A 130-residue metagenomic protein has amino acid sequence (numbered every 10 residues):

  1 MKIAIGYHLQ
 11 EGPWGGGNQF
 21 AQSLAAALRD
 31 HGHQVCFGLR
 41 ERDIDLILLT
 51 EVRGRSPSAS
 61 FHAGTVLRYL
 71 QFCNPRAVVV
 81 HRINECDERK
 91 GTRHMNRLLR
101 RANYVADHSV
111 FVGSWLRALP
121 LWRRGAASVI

Functional and structural regions predicted by a protein language model:
M1-G54: N-terminal pre-catalytic "stem/leader" segment of glycosyltransferase-like enzymes
G15-Q19, F61, T92-M95, R123: Short aromatic-enriched loop/helix-cap "lid" or pocket-rim segments at secondary-structure transitions that line
Q22, A26, R100, A118: Active-site phosphate/pyrophosphate- and oxyanion-stabilizing loops and adjacent acidic/basic residues in soluble
C36, R40-V105, W115: Extended catalytic core of nucleotide-activated donor transferases of GT-like folds
Y104-V129: A short, active-site helix/loop in glycosyltransferases that binds the activated sugar's phosphate group
